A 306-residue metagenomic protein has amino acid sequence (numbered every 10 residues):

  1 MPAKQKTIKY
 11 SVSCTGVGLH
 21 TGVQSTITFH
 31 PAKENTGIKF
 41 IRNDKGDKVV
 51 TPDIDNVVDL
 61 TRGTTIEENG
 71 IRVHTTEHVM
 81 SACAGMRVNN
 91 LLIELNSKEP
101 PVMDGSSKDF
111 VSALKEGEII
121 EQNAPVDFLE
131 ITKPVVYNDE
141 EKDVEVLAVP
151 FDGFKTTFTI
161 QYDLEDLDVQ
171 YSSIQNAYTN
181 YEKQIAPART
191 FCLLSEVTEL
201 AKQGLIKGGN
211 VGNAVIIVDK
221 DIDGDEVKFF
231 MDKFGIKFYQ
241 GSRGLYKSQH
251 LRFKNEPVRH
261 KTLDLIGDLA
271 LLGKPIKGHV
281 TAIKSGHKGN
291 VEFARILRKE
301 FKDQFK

Functional and structural regions predicted by a protein language model:
M1-K306: Short acidic-hydrophobic catalytic motif
